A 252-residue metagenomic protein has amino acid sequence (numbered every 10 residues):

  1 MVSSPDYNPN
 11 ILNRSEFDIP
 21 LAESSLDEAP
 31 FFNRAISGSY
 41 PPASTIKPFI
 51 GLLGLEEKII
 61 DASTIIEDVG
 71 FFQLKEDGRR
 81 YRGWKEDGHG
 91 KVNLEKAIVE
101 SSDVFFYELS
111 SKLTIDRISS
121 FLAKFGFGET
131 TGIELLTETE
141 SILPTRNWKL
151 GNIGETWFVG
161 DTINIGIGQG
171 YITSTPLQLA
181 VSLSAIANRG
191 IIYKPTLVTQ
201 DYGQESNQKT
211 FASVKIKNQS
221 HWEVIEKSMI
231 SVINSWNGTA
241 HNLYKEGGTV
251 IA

Functional and structural regions predicted by a protein language model:
M1-S44, F49-A252: Beta-lactam-recognizing serine transpeptidase/beta-lactamase-like catalytic domain environment
